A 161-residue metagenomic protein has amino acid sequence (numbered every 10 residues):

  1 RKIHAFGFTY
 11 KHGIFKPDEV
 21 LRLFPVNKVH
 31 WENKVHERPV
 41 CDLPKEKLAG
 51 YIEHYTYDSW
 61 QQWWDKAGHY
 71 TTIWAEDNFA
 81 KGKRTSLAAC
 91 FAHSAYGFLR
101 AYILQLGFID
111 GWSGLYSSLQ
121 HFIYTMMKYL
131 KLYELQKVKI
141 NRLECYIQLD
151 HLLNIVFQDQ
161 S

Functional and structural regions predicted by a protein language model:
R1-K139, Y146-Q148, V156-Q158: Catalytic-site signature of metal-activated, phosphate-bearing donor transferases, centered on the GT-A/GT-A-like
